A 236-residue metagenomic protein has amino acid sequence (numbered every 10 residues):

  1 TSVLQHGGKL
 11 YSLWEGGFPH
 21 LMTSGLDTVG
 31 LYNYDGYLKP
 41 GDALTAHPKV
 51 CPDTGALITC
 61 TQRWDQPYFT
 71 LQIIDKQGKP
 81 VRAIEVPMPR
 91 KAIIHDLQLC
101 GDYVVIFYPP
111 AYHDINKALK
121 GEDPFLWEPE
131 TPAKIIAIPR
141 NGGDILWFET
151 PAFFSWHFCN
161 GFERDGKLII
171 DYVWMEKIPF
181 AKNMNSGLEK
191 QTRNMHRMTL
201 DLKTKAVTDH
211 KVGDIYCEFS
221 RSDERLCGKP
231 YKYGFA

Functional and structural regions predicted by a protein language model:
T1-A236: Beta-propeller domains
